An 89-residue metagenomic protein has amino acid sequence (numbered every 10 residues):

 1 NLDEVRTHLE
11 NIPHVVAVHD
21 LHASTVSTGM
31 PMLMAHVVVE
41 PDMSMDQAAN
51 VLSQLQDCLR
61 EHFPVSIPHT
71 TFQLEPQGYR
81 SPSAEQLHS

Functional and structural regions predicted by a protein language model:
N1-S89: Peripheral (non-transmembrane) domains and long loops of multi-pass membrane proteins
